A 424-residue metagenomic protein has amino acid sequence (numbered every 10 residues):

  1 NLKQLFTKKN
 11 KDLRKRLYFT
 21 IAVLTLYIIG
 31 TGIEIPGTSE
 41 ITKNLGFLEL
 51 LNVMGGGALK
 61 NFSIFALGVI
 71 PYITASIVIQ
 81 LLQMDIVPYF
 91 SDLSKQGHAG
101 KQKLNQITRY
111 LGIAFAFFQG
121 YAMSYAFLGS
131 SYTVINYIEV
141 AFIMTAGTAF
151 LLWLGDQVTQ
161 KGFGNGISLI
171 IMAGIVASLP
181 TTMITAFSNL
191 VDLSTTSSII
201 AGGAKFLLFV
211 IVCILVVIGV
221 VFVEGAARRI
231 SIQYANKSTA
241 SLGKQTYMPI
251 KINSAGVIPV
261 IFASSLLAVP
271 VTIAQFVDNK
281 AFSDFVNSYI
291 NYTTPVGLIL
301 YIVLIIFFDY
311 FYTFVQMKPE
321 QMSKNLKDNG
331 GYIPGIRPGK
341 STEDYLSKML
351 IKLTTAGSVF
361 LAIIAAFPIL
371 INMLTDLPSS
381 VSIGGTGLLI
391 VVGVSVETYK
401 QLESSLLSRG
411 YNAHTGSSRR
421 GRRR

Functional and structural regions predicted by a protein language model:
N1-D92, A99-R424: N-terminal cationic and glycine-rich segments that engage phosphates or anionic surfaces
